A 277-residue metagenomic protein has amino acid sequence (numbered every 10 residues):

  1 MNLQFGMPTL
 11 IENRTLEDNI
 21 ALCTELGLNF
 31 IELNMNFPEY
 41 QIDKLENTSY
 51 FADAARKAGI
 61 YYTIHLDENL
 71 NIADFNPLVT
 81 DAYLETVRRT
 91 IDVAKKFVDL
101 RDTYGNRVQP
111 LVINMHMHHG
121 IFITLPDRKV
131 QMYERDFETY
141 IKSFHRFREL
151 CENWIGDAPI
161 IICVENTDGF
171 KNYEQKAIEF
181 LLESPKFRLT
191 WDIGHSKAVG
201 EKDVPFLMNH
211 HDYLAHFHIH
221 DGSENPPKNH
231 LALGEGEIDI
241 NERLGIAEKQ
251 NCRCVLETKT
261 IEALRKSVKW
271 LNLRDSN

Functional and structural regions predicted by a protein language model:
M1-D92, D102, R188: N-terminal pre-domain/capping segments
M1-N2, F30-N34, Y40, V130-M132 (+4 more regions): A generic short-segment signal for beta-strand/edge and adjacent turn/coil regions
N2, N13, E17, A21-T24 (+5 more regions): Histidine-acidic metal/acid-base catalytic patches
G6, A55-G59, L66, V130 (+6 more regions): A near-ubiquitous, low-amplitude feature marking generic local secondary-structure context
P8-E12, N34-P38, D67-N71, H118-G120 (+4 more regions): Active-site beta-loop-alpha junctions enriched in small/polar residues
E32, T63, N114, C163 (+3 more regions): Conserved beta-strand positions in the central sheet of alpha/beta enzyme cores
R56-Y61, I72-R188: Active-site acidic/histidine proton-transfer and metal-coordination neighborhood in alpha/beta enzyme cores
